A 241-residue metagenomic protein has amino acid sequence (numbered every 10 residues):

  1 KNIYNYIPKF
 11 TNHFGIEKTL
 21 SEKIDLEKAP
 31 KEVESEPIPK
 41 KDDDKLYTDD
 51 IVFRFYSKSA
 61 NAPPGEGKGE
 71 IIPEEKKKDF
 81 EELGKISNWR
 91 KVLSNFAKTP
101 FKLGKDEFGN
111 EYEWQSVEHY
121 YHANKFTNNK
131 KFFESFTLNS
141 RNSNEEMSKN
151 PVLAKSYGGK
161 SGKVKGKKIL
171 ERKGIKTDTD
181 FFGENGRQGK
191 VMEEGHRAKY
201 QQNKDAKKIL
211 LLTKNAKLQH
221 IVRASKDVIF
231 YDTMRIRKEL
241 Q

Functional and structural regions predicted by a protein language model:
F10, G15-L26, P30-Q241: Charged, low-complexity intrinsically disordered segments
